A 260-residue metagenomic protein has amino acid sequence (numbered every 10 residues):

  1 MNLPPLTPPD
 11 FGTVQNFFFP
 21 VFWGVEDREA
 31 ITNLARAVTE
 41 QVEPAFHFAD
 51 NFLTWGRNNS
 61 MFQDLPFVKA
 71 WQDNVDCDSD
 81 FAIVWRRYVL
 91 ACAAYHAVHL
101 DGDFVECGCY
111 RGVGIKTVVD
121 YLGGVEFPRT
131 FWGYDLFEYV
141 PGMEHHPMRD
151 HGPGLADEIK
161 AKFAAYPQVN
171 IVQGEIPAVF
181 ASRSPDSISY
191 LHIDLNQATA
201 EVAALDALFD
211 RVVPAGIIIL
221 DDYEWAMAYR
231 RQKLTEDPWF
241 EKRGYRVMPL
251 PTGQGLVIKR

Functional and structural regions predicted by a protein language model:
M1-R87, A93, V98-L100: Rossmann-like AdoMet
F52, G56, S60-F81, H99-R260: S-adenosylmethionine/decaboxylated-SAM
